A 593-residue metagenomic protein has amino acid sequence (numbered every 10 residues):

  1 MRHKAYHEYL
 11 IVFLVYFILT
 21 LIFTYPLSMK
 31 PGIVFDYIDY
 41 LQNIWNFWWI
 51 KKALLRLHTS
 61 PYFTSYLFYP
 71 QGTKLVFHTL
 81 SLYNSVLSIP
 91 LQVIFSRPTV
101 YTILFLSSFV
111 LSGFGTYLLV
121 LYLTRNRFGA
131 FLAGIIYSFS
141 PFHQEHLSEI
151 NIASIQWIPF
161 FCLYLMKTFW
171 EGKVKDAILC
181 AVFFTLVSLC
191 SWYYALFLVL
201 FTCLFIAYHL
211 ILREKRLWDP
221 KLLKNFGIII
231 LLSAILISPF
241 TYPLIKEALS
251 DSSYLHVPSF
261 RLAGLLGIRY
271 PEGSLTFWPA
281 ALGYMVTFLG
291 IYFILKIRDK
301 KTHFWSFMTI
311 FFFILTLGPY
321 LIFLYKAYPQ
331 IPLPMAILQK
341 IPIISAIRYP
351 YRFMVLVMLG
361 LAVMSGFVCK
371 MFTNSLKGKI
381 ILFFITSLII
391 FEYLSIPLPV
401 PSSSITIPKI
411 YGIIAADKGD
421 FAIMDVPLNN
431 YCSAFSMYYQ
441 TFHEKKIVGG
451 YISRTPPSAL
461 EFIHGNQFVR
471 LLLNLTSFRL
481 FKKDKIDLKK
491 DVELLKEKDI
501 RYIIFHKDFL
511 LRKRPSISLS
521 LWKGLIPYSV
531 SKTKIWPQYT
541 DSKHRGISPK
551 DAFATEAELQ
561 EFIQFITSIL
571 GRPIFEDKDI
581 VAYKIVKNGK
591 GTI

Functional and structural regions predicted by a protein language model:
M1-Y25, K224-N225, K300-T309, K379-L382 (+1 more regions): Start-transfer (signal-anchor) and selected internal transmembrane alpha helices of multi-pass inner/ER membrane
Y16-L19, L104-L123, R127-I211, F226-T241 (+1 more regions): Membrane-embedded helix bundles of polyisoprenyl
T20-S112, I136-I155, L266-R269, P329-A336 (+1 more regions): Membrane-interface coil-to-helix junctions
Y37-A53, L222-I294, A336, I343-A346 (+2 more regions): Periplasmic/ER-lumenal interhelical loops and adjacent helix-loop junctions in multi-pass membrane proteins
E145-I152, V257-S274, F307, F311-G360 (+1 more regions): Membrane-helix boundary/interfacial segments in multi-pass membrane proteins
L210, I235, L282-T316, V368-K370: Hydrophobic, aromatic-rich transmembrane alpha-helices and their immediate juxtamembrane boundary segments
G227-L231, I310, V363-L394: Signature aromatic-anchored transmembrane alpha helix within multi-pass, membrane-resident enzymes that catalyze glycan
H256, D299, F384-I593: Extracytoplasmic
